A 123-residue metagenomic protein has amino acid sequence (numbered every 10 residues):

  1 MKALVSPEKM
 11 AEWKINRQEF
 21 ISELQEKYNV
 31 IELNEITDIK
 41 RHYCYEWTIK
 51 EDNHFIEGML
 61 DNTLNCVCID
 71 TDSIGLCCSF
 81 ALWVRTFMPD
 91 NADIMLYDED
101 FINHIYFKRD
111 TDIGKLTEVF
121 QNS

Functional and structural regions predicted by a protein language model:
M1-N29, S123: Short, extreme N-terminal segment that most often corresponds to the first beta-strand
A3-V5, G58, V67-I69, V84 (+1 more regions): Hydrophobic beta-strand residues in large extracellular and virion-surface proteins
E8-M10, N62-T63, D70-L76, D98-I102: Short, flexible beta-strand-to-coil junctions
R17-Q18, S73-F80: Well-ordered, non-membrane alpha-helical segments in soluble/globular domains
S22-I31, R85-A92: A common structural junction motif
Q25-T71: Short, intrinsically disordered low-complexity segments
E57, D61-N62, L76, L82 (+1 more regions): An amphipathic, aromatic/His-enriched active-site/gating alpha helix that lines ligand/cofactor pockets
L82, T86-S123: Acidic, proline/glycine-rich low-complexity IDRs
